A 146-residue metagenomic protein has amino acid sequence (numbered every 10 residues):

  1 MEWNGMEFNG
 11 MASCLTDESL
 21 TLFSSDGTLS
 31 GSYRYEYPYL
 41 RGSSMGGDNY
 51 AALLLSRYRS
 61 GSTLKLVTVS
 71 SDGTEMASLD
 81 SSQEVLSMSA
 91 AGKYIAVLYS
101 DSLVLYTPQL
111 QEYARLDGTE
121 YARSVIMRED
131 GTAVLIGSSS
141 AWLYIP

Functional and structural regions predicted by a protein language model:
M1, T16-P38, S60-S81, D101-G118 (+1 more regions): Surface-exposed loop/turn elements that mediate protein-protein interactions on large endomembrane-trafficking
M1-M11, R34-D48, D80-K93, E120-T132: Repeated scaffold domains used in trafficking and secretory/extracellular systems, primarily beta-propellers
F8, T16-E18, S62, A91-G92 (+3 more regions): Short loop/turn segments that connect beta-strands within the blades of beta-propeller domains, predominantly WD40
C14, A52-L54, V97, L135-I136: Residue position within the beta-strands of beta-propeller blades
Y50-A51, G61: Detector for outer-membrane/organellar transmembrane beta-barrel domains, recognizing the amphipathic beta-strand
S56-Y58: Short, conserved, GDST-rich strand-edge loop motifs in beta-rich repeat architectures
E75-M76, L86, V97, V104 (+1 more regions): A broad, structure-centric signal for solvent-exposed, well-ordered loop/edge residues that line or flank functional
